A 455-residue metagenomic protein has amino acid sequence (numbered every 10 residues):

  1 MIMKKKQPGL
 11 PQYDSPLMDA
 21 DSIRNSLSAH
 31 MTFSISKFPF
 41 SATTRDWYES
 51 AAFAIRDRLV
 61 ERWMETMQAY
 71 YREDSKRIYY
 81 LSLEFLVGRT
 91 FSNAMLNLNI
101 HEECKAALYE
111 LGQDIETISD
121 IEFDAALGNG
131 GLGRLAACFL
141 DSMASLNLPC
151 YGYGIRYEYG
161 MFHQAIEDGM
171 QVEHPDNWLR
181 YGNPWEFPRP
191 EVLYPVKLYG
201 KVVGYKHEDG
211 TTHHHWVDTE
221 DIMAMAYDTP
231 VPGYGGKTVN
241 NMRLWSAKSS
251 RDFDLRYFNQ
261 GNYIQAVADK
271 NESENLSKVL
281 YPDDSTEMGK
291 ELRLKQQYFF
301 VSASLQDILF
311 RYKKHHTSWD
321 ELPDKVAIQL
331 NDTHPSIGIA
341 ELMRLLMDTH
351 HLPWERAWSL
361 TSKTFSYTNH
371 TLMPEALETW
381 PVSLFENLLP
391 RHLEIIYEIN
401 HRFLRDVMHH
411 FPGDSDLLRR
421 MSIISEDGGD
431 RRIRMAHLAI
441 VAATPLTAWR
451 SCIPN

Functional and structural regions predicted by a protein language model:
I2-N455: A conserved ligand/cofactor-binding region detector
